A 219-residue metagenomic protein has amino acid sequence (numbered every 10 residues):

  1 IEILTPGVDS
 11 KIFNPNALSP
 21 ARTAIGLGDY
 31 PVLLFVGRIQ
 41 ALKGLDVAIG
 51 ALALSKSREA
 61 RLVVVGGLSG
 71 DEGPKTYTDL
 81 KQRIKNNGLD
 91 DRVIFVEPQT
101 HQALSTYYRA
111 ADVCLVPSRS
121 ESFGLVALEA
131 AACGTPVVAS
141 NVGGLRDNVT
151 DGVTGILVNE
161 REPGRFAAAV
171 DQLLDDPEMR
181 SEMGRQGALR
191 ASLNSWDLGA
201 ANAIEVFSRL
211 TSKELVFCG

Functional and structural regions predicted by a protein language model:
G7: Carbohydrate-associated surface elements
N14-L27: A short helix/loop element that forms part of the nucleotide-sugar donor recognition site in Leloir-type
L27-K43, I49-L52, V63-V65: Conserved donor-binding/catalytic core segment of Leloir-type glycosyltransferases
Y77-Q99: Nucleotide-activated donor-binding/catalytic signature segment of Leloir-type glycosyltransferases, i.e., the conserved
P98-Q99, T106-A111: Short alpha-helical donor nucleotide-sugar binding micro-motif in glycosyltransferases
R119: Aromatic "clamp/platform" in nucleotide-sugar-dependent glycosyltransferases that forms part of the donor/acceptor
P136-A139, V149: Short hydrophobic beta-strand element within catalytic cores of glycosyltransferases and related nucleotide-activated
D151-G152, I156-P163, Q172-E178: Conserved acidic donor-binding segment of nucleotide-sugar-dependent glycosyltransferases
